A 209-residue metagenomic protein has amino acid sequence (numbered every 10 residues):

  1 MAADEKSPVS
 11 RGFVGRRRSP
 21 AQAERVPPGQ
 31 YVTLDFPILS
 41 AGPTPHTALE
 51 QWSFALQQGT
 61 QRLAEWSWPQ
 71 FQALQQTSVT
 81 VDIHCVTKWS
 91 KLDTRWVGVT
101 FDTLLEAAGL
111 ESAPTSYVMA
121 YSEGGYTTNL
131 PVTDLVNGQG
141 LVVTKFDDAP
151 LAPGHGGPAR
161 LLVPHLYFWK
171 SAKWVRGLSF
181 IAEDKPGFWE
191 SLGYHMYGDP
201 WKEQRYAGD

Functional and structural regions predicted by a protein language model:
M1-A55, G59, A107-D209: Extended, aromatic/histidine-rich regions of cofactor-dependent oxidoreductases associated with respiratory
G42-W96: A glycine-rich, hydrophobic loop/mini-helix early in the fold
S67-P69, D102-L104, V143-K145: Short acidic (Asp/Glu) patches
S78-L130: Mid-length scaffold segments of soluble, non-membrane domains
